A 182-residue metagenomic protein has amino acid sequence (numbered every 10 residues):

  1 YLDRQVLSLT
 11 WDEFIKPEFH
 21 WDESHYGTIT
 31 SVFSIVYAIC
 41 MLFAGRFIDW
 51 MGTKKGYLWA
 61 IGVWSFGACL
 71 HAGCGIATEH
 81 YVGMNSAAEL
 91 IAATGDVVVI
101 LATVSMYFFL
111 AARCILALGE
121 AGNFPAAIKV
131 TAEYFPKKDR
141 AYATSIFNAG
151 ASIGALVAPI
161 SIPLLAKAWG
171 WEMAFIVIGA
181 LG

Functional and structural regions predicted by a protein language model:
Y1-E23: Extracytoplasmic
Q5, S34-L42, A155-L156: Residue-level signature of mid-helix packing/kink "hotspots" within the transmembrane helices of 12-pass Major
F14-I15, F47, L165: Hydrophobic alpha-helical transmembrane and interfacial-helix anchor sites in secondary transporters
C40-G52: Helix-to-loop junctions at the C-terminal end of transmembrane segments in multipass secondary transporters
G62-A102: C-terminal ends and interior cores of transmembrane alpha-helices in multi-pass membrane transporters/permeases
A112-A151: Cytoplasmic helix-loop-helix junction between adjacent transmembrane helices in 12-TM secondary transporters
F147-G182: Helix-loop-helix hairpin linking two adjacent transmembrane segments in secondary transporters
